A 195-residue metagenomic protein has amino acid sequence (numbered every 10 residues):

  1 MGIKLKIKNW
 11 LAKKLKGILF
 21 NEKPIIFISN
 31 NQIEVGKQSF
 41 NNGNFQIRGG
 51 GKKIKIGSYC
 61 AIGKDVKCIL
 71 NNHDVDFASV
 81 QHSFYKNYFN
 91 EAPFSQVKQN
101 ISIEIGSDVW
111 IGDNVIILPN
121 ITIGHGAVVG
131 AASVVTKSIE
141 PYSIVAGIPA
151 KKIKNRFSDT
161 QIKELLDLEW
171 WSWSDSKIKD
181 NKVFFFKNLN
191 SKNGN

Functional and structural regions predicted by a protein language model:
M1-I28: Membrane-proximal basic amphipathic "stem/tether" segments
F20-S29, I33-N42: N-terminal segments that cap or nucleate solenoid repeat domains
K23, F40-I121, I148: Flexible, glycine/small-residue-enriched loop-and-beta-strand segment within the central core of proteins
N72-D74, I139, N155-F157: Conserved catalytic-core motifs of eukaryotic protein kinase domains, centered on the activation segment
D76, K137, P141-S143, K151: Glycine-centered loop/turn positions within well-structured domains that cap or flank conserved ligand/cofactor-binding
F84-I117, P149-N195: C-terminal segments of enzyme domains that contribute to small-molecule binding surfaces
G124-A127, E140-Y142: Conserved catalytic segment of ABC-fold P-loop ATPases
